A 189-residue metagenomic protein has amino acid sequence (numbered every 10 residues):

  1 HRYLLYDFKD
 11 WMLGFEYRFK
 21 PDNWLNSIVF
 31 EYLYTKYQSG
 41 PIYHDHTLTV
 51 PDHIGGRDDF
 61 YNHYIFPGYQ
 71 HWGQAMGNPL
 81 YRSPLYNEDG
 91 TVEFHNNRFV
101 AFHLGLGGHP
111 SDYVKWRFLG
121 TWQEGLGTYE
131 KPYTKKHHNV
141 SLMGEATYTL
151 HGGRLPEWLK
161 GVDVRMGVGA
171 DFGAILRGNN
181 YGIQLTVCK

Functional and structural regions predicted by a protein language model:
H1-K189: Outer-membrane beta-barrel pore domains
